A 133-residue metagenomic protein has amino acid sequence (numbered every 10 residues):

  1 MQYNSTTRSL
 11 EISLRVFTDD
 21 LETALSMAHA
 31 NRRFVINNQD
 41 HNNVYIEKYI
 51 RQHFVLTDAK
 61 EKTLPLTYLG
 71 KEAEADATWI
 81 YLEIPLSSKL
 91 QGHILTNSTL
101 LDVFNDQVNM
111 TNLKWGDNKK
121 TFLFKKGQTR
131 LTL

Functional and structural regions predicted by a protein language model:
M1-L133: N-terminal soluble domains immediately following signal/targeting peptides that reside in extracytoplasmic
